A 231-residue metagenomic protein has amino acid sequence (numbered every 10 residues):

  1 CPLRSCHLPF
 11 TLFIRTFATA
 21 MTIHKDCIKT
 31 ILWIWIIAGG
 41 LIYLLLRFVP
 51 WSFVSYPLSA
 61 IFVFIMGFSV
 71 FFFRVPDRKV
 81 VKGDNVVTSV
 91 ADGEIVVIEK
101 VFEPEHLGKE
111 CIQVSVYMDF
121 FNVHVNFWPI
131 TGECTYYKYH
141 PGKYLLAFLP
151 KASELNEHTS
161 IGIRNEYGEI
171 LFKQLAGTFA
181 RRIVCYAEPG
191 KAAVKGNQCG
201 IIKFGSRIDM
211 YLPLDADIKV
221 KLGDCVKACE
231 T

Functional and structural regions predicted by a protein language model:
H7-L8: Short hydrophobic targeting helices and cationic amphipathic motifs that mediate membrane/organellar targeting
T11-L12: A domain-level signal for the mature, folded cores of soluble proteins
T16-T231: Contiguous, well-folded functional domains in the mature portion of proteins
